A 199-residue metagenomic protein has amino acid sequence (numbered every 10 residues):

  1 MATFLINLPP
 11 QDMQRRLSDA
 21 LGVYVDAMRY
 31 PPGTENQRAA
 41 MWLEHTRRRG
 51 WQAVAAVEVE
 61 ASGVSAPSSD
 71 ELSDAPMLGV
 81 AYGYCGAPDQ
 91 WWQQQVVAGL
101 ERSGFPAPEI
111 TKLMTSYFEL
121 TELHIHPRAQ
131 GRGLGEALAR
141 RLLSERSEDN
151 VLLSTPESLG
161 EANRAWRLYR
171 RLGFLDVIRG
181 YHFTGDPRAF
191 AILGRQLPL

Functional and structural regions predicted by a protein language model:
M1-S18, G22, D26: Conserved N-terminal entry element of GNAT/NAT acetyltransferase domains
R29-L72, Y82-C85, E109: Active-site rim helix/loop that mediates acceptor-substrate recognition in acyltransferases
G50-A56, V80, Y117, E122 (+1 more regions): Short hydrophobic/aromatic beta-strand element in the GNAT-like acyltransferase core that lines or flanks the acyl-donor
D70-P76, Y82-E122: Conserved acyl-donor/pantetheine-binding loop and adjacent beta-alpha core of acyl/acetyltransferases and related
Y117-F118, S144-S158: Conserved GNAT acetyl-CoA-binding A-motif
L120-P127, G131-E145, R167, R171: Conserved acetyl-CoA-binding loop-helix of GNAT-fold acetyltransferases
S154-E157, R170, L175-A189: Conserved catalytic-core motifs of GNAT/GCN5-like acyltransferases
R195-L199: Extended, composition-driven regions rather than compact fold-specific motifs
